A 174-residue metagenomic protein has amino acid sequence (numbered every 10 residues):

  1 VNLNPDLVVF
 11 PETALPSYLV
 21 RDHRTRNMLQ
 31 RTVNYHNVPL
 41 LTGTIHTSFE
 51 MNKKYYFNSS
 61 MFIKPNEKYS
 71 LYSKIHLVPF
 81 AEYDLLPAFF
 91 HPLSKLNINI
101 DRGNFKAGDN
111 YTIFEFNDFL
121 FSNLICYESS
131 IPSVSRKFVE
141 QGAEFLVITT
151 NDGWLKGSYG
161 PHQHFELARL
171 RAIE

Functional and structural regions predicted by a protein language model:
V1-N2: Extracytoplasmic
D6-E174: Solvent-exposed soluble domains appended to multi-pass membrane proteins
